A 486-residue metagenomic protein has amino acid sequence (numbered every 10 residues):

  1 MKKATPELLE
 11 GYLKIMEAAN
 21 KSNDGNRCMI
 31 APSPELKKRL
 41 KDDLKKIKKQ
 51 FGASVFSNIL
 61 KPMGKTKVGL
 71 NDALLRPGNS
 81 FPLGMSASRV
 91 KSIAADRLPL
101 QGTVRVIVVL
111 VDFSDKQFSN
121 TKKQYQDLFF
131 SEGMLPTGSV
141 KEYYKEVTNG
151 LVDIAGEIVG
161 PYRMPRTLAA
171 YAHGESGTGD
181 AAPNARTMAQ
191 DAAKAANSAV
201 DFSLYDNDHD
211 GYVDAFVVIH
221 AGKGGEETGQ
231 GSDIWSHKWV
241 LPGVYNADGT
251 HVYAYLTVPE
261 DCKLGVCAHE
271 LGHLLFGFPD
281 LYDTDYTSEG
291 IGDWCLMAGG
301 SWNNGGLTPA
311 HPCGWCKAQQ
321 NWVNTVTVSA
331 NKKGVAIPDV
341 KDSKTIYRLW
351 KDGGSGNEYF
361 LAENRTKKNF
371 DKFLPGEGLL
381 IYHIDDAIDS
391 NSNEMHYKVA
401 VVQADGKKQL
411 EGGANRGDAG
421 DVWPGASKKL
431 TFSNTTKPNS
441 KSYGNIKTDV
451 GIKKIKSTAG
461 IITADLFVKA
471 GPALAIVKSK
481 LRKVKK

Functional and structural regions predicted by a protein language model:
K2-L271, R348-G354, K441-Y443, D449 (+2 more regions): Zn2+-dependent metallopeptidase catalytic core
G84-R89, K194-S198, H273-G277, V326-V328 (+4 more regions): A short linear-motif detector with a strong N-terminal bias
S119-E132, T308-P312, S392-V402, E411-G412: Short, polar loop/linker segments at the starts of domains and inter-domain junctions
L135-S139, N324-T325, A387-N391: Short, surface-exposed, polar/charged, turn-prone segments marking secondary-structure boundaries
G177-D180, V258-P259, A318-T325, N415 (+2 more regions): A broad, low-specificity signal for short, low-complexity segments enriched in glycine/proline and polar/charged
Y205, A215-L374, D386-A387: Extracellular hydrolytic enzyme modules, especially secreted metalloproteases of the metzincin/thermolysin-like class
K341-V477: Extracellular low-complexity, Gly/Ser/Thr-rich intrinsically disordered linkers and protease-sensitive activation/hinge
S479-K486: Viral virion structural and adsorption modules
